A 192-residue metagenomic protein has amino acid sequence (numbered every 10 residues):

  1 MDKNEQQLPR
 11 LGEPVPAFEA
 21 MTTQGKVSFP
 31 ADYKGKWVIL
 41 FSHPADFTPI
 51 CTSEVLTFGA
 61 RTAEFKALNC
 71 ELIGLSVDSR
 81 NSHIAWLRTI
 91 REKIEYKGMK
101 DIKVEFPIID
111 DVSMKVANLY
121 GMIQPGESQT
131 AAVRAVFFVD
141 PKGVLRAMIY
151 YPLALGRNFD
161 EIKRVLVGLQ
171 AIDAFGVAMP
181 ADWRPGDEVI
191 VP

Functional and structural regions predicted by a protein language model:
M1-P192: Chalcogenol-based redox active-site neighborhoods
